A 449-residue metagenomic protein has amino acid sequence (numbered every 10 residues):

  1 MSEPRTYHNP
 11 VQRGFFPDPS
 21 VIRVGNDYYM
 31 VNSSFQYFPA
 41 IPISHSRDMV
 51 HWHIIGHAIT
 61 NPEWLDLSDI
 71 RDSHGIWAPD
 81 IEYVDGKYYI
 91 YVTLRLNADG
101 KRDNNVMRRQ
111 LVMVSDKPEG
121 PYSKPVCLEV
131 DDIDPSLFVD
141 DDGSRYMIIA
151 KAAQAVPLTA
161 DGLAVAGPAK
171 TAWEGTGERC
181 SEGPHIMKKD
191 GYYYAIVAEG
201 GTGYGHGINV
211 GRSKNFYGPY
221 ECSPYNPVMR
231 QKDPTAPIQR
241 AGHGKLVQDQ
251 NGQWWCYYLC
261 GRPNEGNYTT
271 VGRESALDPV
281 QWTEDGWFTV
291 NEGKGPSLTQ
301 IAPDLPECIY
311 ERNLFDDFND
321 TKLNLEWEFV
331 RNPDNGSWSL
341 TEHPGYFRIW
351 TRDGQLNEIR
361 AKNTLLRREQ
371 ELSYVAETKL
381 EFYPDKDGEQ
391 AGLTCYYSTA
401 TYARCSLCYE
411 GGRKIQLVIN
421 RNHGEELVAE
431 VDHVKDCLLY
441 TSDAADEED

Functional and structural regions predicted by a protein language model:
M1-I22, V50-E82, E119-V139, A160-K188 (+5 more regions): Surface loop/turn signatures of beta-propeller and other carbohydrate-active proteins
I22-Y37, W77-G100, K124-L128, P135-A155 (+3 more regions): Hydrophobic core segments of beta-strands in well-ordered, beta-rich domains
S33-A58: Beta-propeller domains
P39-P42, G100-R102, M107-L111, Q154-P157 (+3 more regions): Structural motif
H45-M49, S115-E119, L158-A164, G211-P219 (+1 more regions): Short loop/turn segments immediately following beta-strands, especially the blade-tip and inter-blade linker loops
N324-W350: Extracellular glycan-recognition surfaces and repeat-rich motifs
L356-R413: Secretory/extracellular carbohydrate-interaction modules and structurally similar beta-sandwich "look-alikes"
Y440-D449: Conserved small/polar residues in nucleotide/adenosyl-binding loops
